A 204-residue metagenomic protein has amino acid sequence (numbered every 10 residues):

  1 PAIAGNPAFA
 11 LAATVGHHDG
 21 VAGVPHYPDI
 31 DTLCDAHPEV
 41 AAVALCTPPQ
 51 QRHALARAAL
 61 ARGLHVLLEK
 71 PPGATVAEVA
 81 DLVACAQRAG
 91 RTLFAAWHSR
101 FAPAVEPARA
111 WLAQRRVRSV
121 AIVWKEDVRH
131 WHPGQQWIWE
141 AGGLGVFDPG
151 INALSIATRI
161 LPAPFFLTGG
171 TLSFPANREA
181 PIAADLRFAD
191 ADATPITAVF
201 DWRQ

Functional and structural regions predicted by a protein language model:
P1-A22: N-terminal Rossmann-like dinucleotide-binding module
A13, A42, S119: Short, Asp-centered acidic motifs that coordinate Mg2+ and/or phosphate in catalytic or ligand-binding sites
V24-C85: Beta-loop-alpha module in the N-terminal Rossmann-like domain of NAD(P)-dependent dehydrogenases, especially those
A42-T47, Q51, L55-A58, G143-D148 (+2 more regions): Structured catalytic cores of enzymes that bind and process phosphorylated ligands/cofactors
R62-L64, A89-T92, D192-A193: A short helix->loop->beta-strand "cap" motif at the edges of active sites that frequently abuts
A80-S99, R116-I122: Rossmann-fold dehydrogenase core element
S99-T168: Predominantly a Rossmann-like dinucleotide-binding segment in NAD(P)-dependent oxidoreductases
S155-Q204: Contiguous beta-strand/loop segments that form the cofactor/metal-binding neighborhood of enzyme cores
